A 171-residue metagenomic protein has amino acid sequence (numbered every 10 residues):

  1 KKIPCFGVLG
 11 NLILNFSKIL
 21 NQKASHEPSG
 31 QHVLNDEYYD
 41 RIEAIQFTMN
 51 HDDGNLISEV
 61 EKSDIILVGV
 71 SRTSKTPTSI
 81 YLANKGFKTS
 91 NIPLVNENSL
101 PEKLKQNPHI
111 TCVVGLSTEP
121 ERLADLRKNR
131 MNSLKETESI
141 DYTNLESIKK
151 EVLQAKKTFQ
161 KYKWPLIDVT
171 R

Functional and structural regions predicted by a protein language model:
K1, S71-T76, T170-R171: Gly/Ser/Thr-rich loops at beta-strand to alpha-helix junctions that form or flank small-molecule/cofactor-binding
I3-R41, R122-R130: Long, charge-dense
F6, S90-I92, C112-L116, P165-I167: Hydrophobic/aromatic beta-strand patches that form the interior of the parallel beta-sheet core in alpha/beta enzyme
D40-T89: Internal active-site segments that recognize and position negatively charged phosphoryl groups and nucleotide moieties
I42-N55, E136-R171: Small-molecule kinase domains that catalyze NTP-dependent phosphoryl transfer to phosphate-bearing small molecules
T89-L100: Short beta-strand-centered segment that lines the nucleotide-binding/catalytic pocket of NTP-utilizing
I110-K150: A glycine- and Lys/Arg-enriched "phosphate-lid" helix/loop adjacent to the NTP-binding pocket of small-molecule kinases
